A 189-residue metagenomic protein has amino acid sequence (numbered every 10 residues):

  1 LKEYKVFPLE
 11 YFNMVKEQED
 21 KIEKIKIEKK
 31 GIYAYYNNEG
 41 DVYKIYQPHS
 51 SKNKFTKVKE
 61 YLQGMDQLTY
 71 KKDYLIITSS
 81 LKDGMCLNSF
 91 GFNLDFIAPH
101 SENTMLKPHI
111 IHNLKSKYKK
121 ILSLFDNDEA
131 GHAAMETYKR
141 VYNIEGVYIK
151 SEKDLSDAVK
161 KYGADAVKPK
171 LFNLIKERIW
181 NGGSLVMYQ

Functional and structural regions predicted by a protein language model:
L1-K2, L87: Hydrophobic alpha-helix position signal
K2, L9-E10, G31-A34, D41-K44 (+6 more regions): Intrinsically disordered, low-complexity segments enriched in small/polar residues
K2-E23, L174: Short linear loop/turn motifs
Y4, I25-I27, T78, V147 (+1 more regions): Alpha-helical protein-protein interaction elements
N13-K117, A134-M135: Phosphate-handling DNA/RNA-contact segment within nucleic-acid enzymes
K72-D73, K82-Q189: TOPRIM fold recognition
